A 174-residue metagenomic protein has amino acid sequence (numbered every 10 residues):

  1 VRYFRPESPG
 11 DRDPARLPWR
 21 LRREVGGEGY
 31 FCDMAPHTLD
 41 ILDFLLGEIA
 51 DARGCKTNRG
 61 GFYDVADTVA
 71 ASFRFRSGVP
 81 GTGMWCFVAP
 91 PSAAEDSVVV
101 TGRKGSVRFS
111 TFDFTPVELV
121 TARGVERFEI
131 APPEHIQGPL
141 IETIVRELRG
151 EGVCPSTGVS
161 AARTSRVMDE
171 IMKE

Functional and structural regions predicted by a protein language model:
V1-F62: Predominantly a Rossmann-like dinucleotide-binding segment in NAD(P)-dependent oxidoreductases
G27-G29, F128-A131, G150-C154: Active-site rim elements
D33, E95, S156-V159: Residue-level signal for the nucleotide or nucleotide-sugar donor/cofactor binding architecture
A35-T38, L42, Q137-I141, A161-T164: A structural signal for well-ordered alpha-helical scaffolds and beta->alpha junctions
E48-G54, P80-T82, S106-S110, C154-P155: Acidic/polar loop patches that form or flank catalytic/metal-binding clefts of enzymes that bind anionic ligands
R59-A66, R76-E142: NAD(P)-dinucleotide binding in Rossmann-like oxidoreductases
R76, T143-E174: C-terminal helix-rich "cap/oligomerization" subdomain common to oxidoreductases
